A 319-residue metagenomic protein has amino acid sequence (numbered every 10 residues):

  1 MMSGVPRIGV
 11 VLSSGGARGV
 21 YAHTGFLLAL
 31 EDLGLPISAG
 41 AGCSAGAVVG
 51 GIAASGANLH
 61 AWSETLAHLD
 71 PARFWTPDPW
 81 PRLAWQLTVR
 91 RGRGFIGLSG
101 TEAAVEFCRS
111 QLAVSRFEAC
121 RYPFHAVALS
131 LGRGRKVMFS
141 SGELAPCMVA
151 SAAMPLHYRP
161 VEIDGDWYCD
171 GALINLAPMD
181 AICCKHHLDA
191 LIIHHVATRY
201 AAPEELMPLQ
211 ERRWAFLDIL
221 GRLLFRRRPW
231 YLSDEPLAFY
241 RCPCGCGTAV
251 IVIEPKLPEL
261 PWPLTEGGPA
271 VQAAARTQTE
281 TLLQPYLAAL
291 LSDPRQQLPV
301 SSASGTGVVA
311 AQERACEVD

Functional and structural regions predicted by a protein language model:
M1-G40: Helix-rich "cap/lid" substructures immediately adjacent to catalytic or cofactor-binding pockets
G4-I8, L59-F107, L131, K136 (+2 more regions): Non-catalytic peripheral regions of patatin-like phospholipases
G15, F26, G46, A126 (+5 more regions): Conserved small-residue
T24-L33, G56-A61, T65, S141-A145: A glycine- and small-aliphatic-rich helix-loop capping segment at beta-alpha/alpha-beta transitions that lines
I37-S55: Catalytic nucleophile loop
A72-F74, L112-P123: A short alpha-helix-loop-beta-strand transition element characteristic of N-terminal alpha/beta dinucleotide-binding
F124-L129, R159: Short beta-strand scaffold segments in enzyme catalytic cores
G142-A181: ATP/pyrophosphate-binding catalytic subdomain of soluble kinases
